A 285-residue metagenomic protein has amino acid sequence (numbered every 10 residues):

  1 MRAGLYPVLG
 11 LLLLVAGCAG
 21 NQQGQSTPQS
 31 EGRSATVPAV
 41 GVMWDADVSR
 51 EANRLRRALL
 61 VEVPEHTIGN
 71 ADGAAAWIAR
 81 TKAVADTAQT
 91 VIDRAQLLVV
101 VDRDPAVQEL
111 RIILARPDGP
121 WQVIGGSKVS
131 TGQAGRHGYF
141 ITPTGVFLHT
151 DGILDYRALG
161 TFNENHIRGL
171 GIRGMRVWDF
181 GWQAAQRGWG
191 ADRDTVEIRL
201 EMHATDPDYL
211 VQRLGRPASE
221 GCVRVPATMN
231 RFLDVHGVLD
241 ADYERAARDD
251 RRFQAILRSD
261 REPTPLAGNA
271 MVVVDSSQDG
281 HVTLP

Functional and structural regions predicted by a protein language model:
M1-V8: Bacterial N-terminal signal peptides that target proteins for export
V15-G17: C-terminal motif of bacterial Sec signal peptides marking the signal peptidase cleavage site
A19-N21: Bacterial signal peptide processing site
T27-V37, Y156-P285: Exported/periplasmic cell-wall-interacting domains
Q29-R56: N-terminal trafficking/processing presequences and adjacent post-cleavage segments of proteins routed to secretion
A58-A88: A general sequence property marking short-to-moderate contiguous segments in secreted/outer-membrane adhesion
W77, A106-E109, M229: Stable alpha-helical elements in mature extracytoplasmic
A83-L210: Gly/Pro-biased beta-strand-loop elements
